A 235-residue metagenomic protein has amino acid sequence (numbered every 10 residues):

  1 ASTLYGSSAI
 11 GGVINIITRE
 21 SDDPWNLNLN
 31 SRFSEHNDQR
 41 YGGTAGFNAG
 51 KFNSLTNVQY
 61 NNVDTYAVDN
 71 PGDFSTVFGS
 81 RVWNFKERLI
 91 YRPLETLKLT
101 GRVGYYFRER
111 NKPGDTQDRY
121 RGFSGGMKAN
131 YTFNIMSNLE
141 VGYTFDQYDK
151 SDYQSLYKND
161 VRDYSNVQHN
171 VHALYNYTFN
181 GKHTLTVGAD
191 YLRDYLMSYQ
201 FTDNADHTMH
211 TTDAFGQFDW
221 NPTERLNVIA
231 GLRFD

Functional and structural regions predicted by a protein language model:
A1-S2, D235: Short beta-turn/strand-loop junction motif enriched in small, turn-promoting residues
S2, R19-S21, S34, T132 (+1 more regions): Short polar/acidic secondary-structure junctions
T3, N15, D22-W25, R32 (+1 more regions): Periplasmic-side early beta-strands and strand-to-turn transitions of outer-membrane beta-barrels
S8-I10, R32, N37-Y41, R81-W83 (+3 more regions): Residues that define the transmembrane beta-barrel architecture of outer-membrane proteins
G11-I14, S137: Glycine-centered small-residue motifs that form tight turns and secondary-structure capping sites at repeat-unit
N28-N30, V187: Active-site-proximal beta-strand elements of phosphoester/diester hydrolases
L55, I90-F107, Y120-D235: Face-selective signature of the C-terminal outer-membrane beta-barrel domain
